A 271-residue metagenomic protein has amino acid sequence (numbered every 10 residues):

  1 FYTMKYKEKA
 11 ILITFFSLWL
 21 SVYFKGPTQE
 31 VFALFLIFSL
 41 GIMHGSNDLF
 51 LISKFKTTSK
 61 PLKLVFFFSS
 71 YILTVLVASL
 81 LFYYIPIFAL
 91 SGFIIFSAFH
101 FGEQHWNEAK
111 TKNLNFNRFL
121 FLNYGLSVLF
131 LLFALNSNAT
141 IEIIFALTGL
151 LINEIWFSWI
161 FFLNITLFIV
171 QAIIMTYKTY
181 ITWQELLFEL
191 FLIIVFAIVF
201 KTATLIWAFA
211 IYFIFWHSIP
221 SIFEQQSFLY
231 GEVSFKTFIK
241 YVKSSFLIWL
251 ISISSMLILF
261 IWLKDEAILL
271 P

Functional and structural regions predicted by a protein language model:
F1-I13, S59: N-terminal membrane topogenic signal
I13-L20, S70-S79, E189-V199: Hydrophobic, membrane-inserted alpha-helices
L18-V31, L263-E266: Short, hydrophobic transmembrane alpha-helix segments
S53-L62, N107-R118, T176-F188, L229-I239: Membrane-interface helix-boundary motifs at transmembrane edges
T57-P61, V65, L76-A134, F145-I152: Membrane-interface helix-loop-helix junctions at boundaries between adjacent transmembrane segments
I95-F99, Q104, F119-T140, W156-M175 (+2 more regions): Alpha-helical transmembrane segments of multi-pass integral membrane proteins
N138-E154, L263-L269: Membrane-interface helix termini and inter-helical loops of multi-pass transporters
Y212-L229: Predominantly late transmembrane helices and immediately cytosolic-facing juxtamembrane segments
